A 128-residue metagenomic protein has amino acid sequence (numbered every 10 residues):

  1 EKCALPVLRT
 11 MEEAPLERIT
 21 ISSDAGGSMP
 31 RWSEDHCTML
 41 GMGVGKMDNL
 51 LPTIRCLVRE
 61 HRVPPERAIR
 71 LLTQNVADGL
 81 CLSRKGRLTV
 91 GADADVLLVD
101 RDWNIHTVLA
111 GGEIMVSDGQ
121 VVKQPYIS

Functional and structural regions predicted by a protein language model:
E1-R9: Active-site glycine- and acidic-residue-rich loops that bind and position anionic ligands or nucleotide-like cofactors
L5, P30-W32, I127: Short, charged, surface-exposed secondary-structure boundary motifs
R9-A92, V96-L97: His/Asp/Glu-enriched, well-ordered alpha-helical/loop segment that forms or immediately abuts the divalent-metal
R87-S128: C-terminal cap of metal-dependent C-N hydrolases
